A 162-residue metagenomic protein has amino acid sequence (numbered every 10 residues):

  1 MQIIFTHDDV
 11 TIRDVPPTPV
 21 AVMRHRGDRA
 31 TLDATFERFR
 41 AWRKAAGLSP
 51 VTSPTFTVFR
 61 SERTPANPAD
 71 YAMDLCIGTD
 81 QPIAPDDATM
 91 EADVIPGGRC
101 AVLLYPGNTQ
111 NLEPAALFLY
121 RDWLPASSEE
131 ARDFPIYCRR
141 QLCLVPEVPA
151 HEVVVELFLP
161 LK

Functional and structural regions predicted by a protein language model:
M1-K162: A solvent-exposed interaction/effector surface
